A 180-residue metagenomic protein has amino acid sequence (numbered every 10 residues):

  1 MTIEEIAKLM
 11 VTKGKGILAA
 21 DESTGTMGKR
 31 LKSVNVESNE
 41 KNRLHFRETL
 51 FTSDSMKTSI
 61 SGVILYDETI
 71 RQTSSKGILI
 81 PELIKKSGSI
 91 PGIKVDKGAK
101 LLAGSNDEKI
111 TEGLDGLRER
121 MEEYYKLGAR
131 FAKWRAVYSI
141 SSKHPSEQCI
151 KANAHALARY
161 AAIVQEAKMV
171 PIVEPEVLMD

Functional and structural regions predicted by a protein language model:
M1-L127, I140: Alpha/beta catalytic barrel-like cores
N39, W134, V173: Conserved, mostly hydrophobic/aromatic
V63, A132, P171-I172: Hydrophobic residues within beta-strands of alpha/beta enzymes
D107-E108, Q148-K151: "Short basic amphipathic alpha-helical interaction patches in structured regions
L117-F131, N153-M169: Structured alpha-helical segments in the cores of large, soluble enzyme domains
A136-Y138, P175-V177: Short, structured patches in soluble enzyme cores that scaffold and shape functional sites
I140-S142, E147: A charge-rich, low-complexity, intrinsically flexible signal that marks solvent-exposed coils, linkers, repeats
